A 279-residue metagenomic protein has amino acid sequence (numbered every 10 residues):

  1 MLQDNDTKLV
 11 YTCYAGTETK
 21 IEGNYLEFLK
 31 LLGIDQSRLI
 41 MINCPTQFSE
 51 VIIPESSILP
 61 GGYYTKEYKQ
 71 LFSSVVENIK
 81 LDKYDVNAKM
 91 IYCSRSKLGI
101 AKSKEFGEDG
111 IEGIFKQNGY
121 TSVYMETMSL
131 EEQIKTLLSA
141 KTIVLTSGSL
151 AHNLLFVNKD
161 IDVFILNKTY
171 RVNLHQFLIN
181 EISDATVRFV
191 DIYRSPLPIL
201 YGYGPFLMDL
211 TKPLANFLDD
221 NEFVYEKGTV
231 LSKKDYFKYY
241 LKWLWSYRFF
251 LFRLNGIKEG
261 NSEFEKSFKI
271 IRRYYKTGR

Functional and structural regions predicted by a protein language model:
M1-R279: The feature primarily captures lumenal catalytic ectodomains of type II secretory-pathway glycosyltransferases
